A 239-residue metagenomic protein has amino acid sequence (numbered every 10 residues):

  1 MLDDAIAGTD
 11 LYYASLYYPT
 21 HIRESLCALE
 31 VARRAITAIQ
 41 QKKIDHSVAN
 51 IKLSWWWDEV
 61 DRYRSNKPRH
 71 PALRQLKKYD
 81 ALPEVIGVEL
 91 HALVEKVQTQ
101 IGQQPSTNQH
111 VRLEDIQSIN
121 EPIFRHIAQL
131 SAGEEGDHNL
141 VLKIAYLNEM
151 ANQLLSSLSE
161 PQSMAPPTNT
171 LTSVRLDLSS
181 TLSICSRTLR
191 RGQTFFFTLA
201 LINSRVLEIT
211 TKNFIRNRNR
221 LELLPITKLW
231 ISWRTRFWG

Functional and structural regions predicted by a protein language model:
M1-K77, L93, I116-P122, H138-L147 (+1 more regions): Catalytic cores of Mg2+-dependent Asp-rich isoprenoid enzymes
L73-I123: Hydrophobic alpha-helical segments and helix pairs
Q104-E114, A128-D137, S186-R187, R191: Short helix-to-loop capping/linker segments positioned immediately adjacent to catalytic or ligand/cofactor-binding
I127-A151: Eukaryote-skewed repeat-based solenoidal scaffolds used as protein-protein interaction platforms, primarily
A151-S157: Classical nucleotidyltransferase
